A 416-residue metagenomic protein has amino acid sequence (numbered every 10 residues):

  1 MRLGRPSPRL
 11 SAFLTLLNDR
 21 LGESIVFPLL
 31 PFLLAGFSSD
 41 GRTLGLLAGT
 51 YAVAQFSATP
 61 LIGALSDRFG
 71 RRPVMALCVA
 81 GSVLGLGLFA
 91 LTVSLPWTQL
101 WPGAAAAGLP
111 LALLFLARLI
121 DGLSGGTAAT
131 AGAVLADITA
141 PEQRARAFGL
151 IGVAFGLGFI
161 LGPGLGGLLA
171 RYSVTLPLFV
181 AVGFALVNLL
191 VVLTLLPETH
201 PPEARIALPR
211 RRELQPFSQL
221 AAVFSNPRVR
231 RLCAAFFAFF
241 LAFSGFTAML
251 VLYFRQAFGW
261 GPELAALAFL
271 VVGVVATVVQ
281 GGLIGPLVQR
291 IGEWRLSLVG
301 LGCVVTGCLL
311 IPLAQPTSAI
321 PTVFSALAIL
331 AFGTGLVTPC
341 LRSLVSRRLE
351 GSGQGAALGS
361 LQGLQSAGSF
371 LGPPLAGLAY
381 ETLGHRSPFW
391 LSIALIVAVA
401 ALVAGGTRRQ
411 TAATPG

Functional and structural regions predicted by a protein language model:
M1-R5, P197-A234: Juxtamembrane intracellular "pre-TM" segments in multi-pass secondary transporters
L17, G85, Q99-G126, P321-L336: Hydrophobic core of transmembrane alpha-helices in multi-pass small-molecule transporters, especially MFS/SLC-type
P28-R42, A248-A265: Short amphipathic helix-loop junctions that connect adjacent transmembrane helices in Major Facilitator Superfamily/SLC
A52-P60, G126, F159-I160, G273 (+2 more regions): Residue-level signature of mid-helix packing/kink "hotspots" within the transmembrane helices of 12-pass Major
T59-G70, V279-E293, Y380: Helix-to-loop junctions at the C-terminal end of transmembrane segments in multipass secondary transporters
A80-A107, C303-P316: C-terminal ends and interior cores of transmembrane alpha-helices in multi-pass membrane transporters/permeases
F115-G156: Cytoplasmic helix-loop-helix junction between adjacent transmembrane helices in 12-TM secondary transporters
W294-L341: C-terminal transmembrane helical hairpin of 12-TM major facilitator-type secondary transporters
